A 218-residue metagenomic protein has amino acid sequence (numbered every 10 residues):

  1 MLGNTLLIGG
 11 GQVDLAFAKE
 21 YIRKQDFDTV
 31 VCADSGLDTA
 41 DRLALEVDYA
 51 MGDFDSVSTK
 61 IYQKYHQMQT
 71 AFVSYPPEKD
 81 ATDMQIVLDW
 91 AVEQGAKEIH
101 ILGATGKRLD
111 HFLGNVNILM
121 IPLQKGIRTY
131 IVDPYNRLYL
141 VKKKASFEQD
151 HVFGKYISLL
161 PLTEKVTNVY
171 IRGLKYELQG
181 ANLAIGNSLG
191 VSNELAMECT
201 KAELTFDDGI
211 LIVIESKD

Functional and structural regions predicted by a protein language model:
M1-K64: N-terminal beta-strand-loop-alpha-helix module at the start of alpha/beta ligand-binding or catalytic domains
I8, V31-D34, V73-S74, Y130-D133: General beta-strand structural signal in soluble alpha/beta enzymes
A71-P76, G126-Y130, I157-L160: A glycine-rich helix N-cap at a beta->alpha junction
F72-E93: Short phosphate-binding loop-to-helix
G106-M120: Short Gly/Thr/Asp-enriched flexible loops that form oxyanion-binding sites at enzyme active sites
I121-L138: Short, acidic/small-residue loops that bind anionic groups at enzyme active sites
N136, V141-D218: Long, charged alpha-helical interface segments
